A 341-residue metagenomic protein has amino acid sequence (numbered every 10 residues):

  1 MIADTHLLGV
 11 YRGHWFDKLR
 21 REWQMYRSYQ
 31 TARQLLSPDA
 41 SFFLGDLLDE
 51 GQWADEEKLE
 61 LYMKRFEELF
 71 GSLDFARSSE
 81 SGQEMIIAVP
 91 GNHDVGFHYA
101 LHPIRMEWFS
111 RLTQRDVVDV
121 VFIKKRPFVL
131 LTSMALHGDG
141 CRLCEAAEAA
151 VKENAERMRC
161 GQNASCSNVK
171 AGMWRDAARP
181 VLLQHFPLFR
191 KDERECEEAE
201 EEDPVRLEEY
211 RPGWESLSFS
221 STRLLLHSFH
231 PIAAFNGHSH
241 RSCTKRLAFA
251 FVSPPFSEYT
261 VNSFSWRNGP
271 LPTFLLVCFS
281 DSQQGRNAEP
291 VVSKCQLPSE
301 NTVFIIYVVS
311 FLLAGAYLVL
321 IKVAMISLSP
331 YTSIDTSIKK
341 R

Functional and structural regions predicted by a protein language model:
M1-E60, R65: N-terminal active-site segment of His-dependent metallophosphoesterases
M1-R12, K125-H137, P180-R190, F256-S263 (+1 more regions): Active-site-proximal beta-strand elements of phosphoester/diester hydrolases
I2-A3, A40-D46, S81, M85-N92 (+5 more regions): Active-site neighborhood of phospho(di)ester-bond hydrolases with catalytic His/Asp-centered motifs
G9-V10, E50-W53, V95-H98, H137-D139 (+3 more regions): Short catalytic/ligand-binding loop motif for oxyanion handling, primarily in non-cytosolic enzymes, centered on
G13-R20, G51-E60, H98-L101, D192-G213: Short, flexible/disordered intra-domain loops and linkers
Q52-R175, V205-R206, A250-N262, L276: Extended active-site neighborhood of metal-dependent phosphoesterases/phosphodiesterases
V117-V121, D203-G213, R223, H227-I232 (+1 more regions): Binuclear metal-dependent phosphoesterase catalytic core
R142, C166-H230: Active-site-proximal segments of metal-dependent phosphoesterases and phosphodiesterases across multiple
